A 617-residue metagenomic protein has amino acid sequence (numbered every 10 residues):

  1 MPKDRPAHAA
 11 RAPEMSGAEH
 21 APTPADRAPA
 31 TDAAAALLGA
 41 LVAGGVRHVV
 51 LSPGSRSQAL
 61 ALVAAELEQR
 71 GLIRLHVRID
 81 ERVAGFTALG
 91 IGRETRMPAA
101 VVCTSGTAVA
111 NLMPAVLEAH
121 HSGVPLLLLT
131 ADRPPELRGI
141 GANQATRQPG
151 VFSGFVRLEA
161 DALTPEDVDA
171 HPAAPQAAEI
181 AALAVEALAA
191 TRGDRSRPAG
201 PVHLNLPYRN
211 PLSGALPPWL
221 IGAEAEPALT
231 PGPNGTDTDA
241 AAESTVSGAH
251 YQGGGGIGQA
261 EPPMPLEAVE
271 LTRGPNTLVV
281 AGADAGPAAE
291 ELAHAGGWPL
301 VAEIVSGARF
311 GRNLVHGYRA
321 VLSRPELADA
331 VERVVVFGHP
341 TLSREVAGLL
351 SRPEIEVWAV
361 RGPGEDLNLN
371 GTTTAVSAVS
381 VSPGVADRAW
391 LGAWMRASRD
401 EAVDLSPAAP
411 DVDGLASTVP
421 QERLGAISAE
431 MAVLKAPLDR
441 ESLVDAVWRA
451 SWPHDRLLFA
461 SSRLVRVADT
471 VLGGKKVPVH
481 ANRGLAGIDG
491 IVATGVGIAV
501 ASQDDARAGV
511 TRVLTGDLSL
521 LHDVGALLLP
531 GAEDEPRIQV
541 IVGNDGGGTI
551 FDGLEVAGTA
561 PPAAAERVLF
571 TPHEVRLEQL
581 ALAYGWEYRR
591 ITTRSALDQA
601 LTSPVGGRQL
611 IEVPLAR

Functional and structural regions predicted by a protein language model:
P2-H8, P13-R27, D169-A170, E243 (+5 more regions): Phosphate/pyrophosphate-binding active-site segments
K3, G44-H48, R93-C103, V109 (+5 more regions): Structural signature of the thiamine diphosphate
A34-L38, V42, S55-L60, S406 (+2 more regions): Active-site diphosphate/adenylate-binding microenvironment
R47-L51, L72-H76, E94-R133, R333-G338 (+2 more regions): A short, small-residue-rich loop immediately preceding and capping a beta-strand
R93, N111, P262-V376, T470-A506 (+3 more regions): Glycine-rich, anion-gripping cofactor-binding loops and their flanking helix/strand elements in enzyme active sites
E118-A119, L129, E136-S153, V467-R617: Thiamine diphosphate
T130-A182, A302-P420, P530, E555: Glycine-rich, acidic loop regions that bind phosphate or pyrophosphate groups
E186, A190-T272: Conformationally flexible catalytic loops at phosphate/diphosphate-handling active centers
